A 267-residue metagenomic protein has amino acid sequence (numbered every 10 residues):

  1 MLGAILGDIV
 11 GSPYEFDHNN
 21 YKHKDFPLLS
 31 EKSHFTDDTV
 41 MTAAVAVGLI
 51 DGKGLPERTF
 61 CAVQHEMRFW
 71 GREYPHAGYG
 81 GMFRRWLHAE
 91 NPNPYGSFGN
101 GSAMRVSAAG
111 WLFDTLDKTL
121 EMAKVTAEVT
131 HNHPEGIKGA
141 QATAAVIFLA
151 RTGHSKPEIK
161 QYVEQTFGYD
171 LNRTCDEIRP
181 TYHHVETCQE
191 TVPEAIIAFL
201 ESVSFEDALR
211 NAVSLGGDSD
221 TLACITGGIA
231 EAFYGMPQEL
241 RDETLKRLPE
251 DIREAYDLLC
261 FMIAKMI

Functional and structural regions predicted by a protein language model:
M1-I267: Structured, active/binding-site neighborhoods that engage oxygen-rich ligands
